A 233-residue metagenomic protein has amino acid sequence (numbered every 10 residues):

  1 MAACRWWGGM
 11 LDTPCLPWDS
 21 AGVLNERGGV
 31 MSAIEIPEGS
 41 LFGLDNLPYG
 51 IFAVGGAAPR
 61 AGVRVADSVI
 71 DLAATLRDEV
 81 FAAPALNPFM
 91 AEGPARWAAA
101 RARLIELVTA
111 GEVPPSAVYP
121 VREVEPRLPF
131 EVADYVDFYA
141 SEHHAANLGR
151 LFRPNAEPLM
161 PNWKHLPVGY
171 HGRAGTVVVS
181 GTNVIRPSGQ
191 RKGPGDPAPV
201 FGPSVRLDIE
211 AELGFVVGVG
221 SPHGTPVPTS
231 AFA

Functional and structural regions predicted by a protein language model:
W7, G22-V23: Short, low-complexity interaction segments enriched in Ser/Thr/Pro/Gly
D12, D19-S20, E26-R27: Short, positively charged and aromatic/hydrophobic N-terminal segments
G29-A53, R64, I70, T75-A233: Active-site microenvironments in enzyme catalytic cores
A58-R64: A conserved glycine-rich beta-strand in the N-terminal activation segment of trypsin-fold
